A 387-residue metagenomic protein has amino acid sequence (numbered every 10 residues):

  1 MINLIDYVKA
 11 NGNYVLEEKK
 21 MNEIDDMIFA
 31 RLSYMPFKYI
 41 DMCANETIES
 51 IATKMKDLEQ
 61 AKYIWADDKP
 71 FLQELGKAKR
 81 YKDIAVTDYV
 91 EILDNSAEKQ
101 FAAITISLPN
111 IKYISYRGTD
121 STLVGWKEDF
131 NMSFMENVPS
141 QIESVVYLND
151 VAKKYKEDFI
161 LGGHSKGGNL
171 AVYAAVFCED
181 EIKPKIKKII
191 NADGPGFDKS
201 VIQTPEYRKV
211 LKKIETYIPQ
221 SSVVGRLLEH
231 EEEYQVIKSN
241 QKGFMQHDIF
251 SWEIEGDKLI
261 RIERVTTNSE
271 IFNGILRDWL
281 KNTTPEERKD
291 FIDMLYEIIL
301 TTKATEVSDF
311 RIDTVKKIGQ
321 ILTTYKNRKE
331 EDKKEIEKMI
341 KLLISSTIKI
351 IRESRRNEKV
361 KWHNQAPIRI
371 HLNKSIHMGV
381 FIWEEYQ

Functional and structural regions predicted by a protein language model:
M1-I24, I28-I84, D88-I104, L108-K112 (+3 more regions): Alpha/beta hydrolase fold serine-hydrolase catalytic domain that processes acyl esters and thioesters
G162-G167, A171: Gly/Ala-rich beta-loop-alpha elbow adjacent to hydrolase catalytic centers
A171-D180: Short glycine-enriched nucleophile-adjacent loop and the immediately C-terminal alpha-helix near the catalytic center
H363-N364, H371-N373, H377, Y386: Intrinsic-disorder-associated, low-complexity terminal segments enriched in Asp/Asn/His/Tyr and depleted of Lys/Arg
F381-I382: Intrinsic disorder/low-complexity segments
